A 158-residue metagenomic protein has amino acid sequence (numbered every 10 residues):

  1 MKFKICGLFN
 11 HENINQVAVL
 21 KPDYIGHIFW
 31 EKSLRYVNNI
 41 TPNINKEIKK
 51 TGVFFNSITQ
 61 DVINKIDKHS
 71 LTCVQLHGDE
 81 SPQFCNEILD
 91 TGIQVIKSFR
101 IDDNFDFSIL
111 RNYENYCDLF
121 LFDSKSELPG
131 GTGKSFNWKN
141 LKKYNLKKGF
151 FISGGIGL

Functional and structural regions predicted by a protein language model:
M1-L158: Conserved N-terminal beta1-alpha1 strand-loop-helix module at the mouth
